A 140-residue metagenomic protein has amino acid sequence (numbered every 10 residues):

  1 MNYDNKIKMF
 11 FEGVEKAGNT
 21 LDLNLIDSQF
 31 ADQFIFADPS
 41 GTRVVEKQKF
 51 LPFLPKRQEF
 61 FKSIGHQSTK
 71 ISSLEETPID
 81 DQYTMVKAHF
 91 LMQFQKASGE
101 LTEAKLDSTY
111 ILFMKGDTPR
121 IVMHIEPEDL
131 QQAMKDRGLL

Functional and structural regions predicted by a protein language model:
M1-S28, D32, L139-L140: Short, low-complexity N-terminal intrinsically disordered segments enriched in polar/charged residues
N5, L23-E75, A88: A solvent-exposed, acidic/Ser-Thr-rich amphipathic alpha-helical stretch
F30, F90-M92, I125-P127: Short beta-strand segments enriched in hydrophobic/aromatic residues within well-folded beta-rich domains
F30, I79-D80, K115: Structural motif
T69-I71, K87, T102-T109: Short, surface-exposed coil-to-beta transition loops
D81-M92: A short hydrophobic beta-strand element
M92-E103: Short, cysteine-centered beta-strand-loop-beta hairpins and adjacent loop/turn segments enriched in charged/polar
E103-G138: Short beta-strand edge/turn micro-motifs at domain boundaries
